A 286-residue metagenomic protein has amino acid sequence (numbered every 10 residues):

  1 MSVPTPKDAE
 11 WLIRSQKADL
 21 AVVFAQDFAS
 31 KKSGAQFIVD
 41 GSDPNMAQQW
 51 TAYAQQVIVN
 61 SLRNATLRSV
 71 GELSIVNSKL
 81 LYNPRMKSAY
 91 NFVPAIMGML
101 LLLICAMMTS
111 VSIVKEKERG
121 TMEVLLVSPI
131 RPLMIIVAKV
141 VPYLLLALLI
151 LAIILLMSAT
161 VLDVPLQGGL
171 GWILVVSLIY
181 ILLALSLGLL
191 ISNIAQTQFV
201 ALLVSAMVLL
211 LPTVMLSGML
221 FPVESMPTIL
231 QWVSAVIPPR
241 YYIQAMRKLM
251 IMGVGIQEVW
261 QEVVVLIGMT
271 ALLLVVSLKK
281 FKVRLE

Functional and structural regions predicted by a protein language model:
M1-L67: Extracytoplasmic loops/domains of multi-pass membrane proteins
M1-T5, V76-S78, P129: Short beta-strand-to-loop elements that line the ligand-binding cleft of bilobed periplasmic-binding protein-like
W11, P165-E286: Membrane-spanning alpha-helical segments of multipass transporters and channels
Q16, M107-S128, V140, E286: Transmembrane helix boundary and interhelical loop/hinge segments in multi-pass membrane proteins
V22, A106, A138-L162, L183-G188 (+3 more regions): Hydrophobic alpha-helical transmembrane segments that constitute the membrane-spanning cores of multi-pass membrane
R63-M86: A cross-kingdom feature of multi-pass membrane systems that activates on extracytoplasmic/periplasmic
A89-T109: Long, hydrophobic alpha-helical segments
I130-M157, L174, L178, V263 (+1 more regions): Selective transmembrane-helix segments that form parts of the transport pathway or gating/packing helices in multipass
